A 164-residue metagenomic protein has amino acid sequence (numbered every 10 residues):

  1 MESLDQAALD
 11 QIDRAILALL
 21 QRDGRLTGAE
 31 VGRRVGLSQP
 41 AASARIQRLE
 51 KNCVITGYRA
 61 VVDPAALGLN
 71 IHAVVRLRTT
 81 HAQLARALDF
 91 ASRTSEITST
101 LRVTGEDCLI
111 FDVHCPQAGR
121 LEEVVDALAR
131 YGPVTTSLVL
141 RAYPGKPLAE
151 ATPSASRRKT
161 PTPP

Functional and structural regions predicted by a protein language model:
M1-P164: A compositional/biophysical signature of low hydrophobicity enriched in polar/charged and small residues
